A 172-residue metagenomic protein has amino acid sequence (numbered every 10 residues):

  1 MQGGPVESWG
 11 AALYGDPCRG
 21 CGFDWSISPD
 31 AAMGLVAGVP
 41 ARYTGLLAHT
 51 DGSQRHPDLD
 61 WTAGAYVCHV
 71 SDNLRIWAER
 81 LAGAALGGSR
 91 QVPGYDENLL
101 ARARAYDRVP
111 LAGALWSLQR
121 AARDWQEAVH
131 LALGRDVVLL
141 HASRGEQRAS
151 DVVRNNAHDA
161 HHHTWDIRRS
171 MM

Functional and structural regions predicted by a protein language model:
M1-G15, G52-A101, G134-M172: Short, contiguous alpha-helical
M1-G38: Terminal targeting/low-complexity segments that flank the catalytic cores of oxidoreductases
D24, S28-L35, D58, S117 (+2 more regions): Short, contiguous, pocket-lining structural segments that sit at or immediately flank catalytic/ligand-binding sites
I27-G34, G87, V109, G113 (+1 more regions): Solvent-exposed interaction patches of small proteins and small membrane subunits
P29-A32, V36-V39, L59-A63, V70 (+2 more regions): Hydrophobic alpha-helical segments and helix-packing faces
L35-L47, R80, L100-L140, D151-N156: Acidic/histidine-rich alpha-helical segments that form the ligand environment of transition-metal centers
